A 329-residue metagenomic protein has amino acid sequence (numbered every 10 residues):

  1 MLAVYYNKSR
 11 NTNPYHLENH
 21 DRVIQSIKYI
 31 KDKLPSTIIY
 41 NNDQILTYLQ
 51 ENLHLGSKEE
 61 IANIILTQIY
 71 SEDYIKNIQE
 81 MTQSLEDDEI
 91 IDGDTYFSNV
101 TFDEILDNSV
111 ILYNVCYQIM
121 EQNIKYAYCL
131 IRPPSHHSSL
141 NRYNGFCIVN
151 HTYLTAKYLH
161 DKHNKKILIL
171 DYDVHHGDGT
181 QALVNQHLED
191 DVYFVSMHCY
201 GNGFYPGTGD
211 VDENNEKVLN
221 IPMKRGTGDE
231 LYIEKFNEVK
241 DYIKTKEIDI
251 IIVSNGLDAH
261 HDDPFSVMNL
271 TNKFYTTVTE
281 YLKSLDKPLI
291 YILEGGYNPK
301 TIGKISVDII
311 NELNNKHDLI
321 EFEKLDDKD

Functional and structural regions predicted by a protein language model:
M1-H160, P222, K244: Metal-dependent C-N hydrolase catalytic cores
T12-P14, S139, H260-D263, N298-I302: Short active-site-adjacent structural elements
Q68, T271-N272, T301-I320: Short, electropositive alpha-helical surface patch
I78, A259-H261, H317-D329: Flexible, low-complexity linker/boundary loops enriched in proline and small hydrophobic residues that flank enzymatic
N108, Y232, I302: Hydrophobic (often cysteine-bearing) scaffold residues that line and stabilize catalytic clefts of nucleotide/cofactor
Y113, Y117, Y128-S284, I310-N314: Conserved alpha-helical scaffold segments that buttress catalytic/binding sites
L285-L289: A short helix->loop->beta-strand "cap" motif at the edges of active sites that frequently abuts
